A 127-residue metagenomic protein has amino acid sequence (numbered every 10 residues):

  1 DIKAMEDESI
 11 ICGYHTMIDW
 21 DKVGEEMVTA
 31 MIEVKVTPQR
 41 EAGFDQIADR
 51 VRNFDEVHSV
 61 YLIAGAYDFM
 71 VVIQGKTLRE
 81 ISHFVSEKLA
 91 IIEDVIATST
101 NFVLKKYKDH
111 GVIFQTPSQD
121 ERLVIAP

Functional and structural regions predicted by a protein language model:
D1-P127: A compositional/biophysical signature of low hydrophobicity enriched in polar/charged and small residues
